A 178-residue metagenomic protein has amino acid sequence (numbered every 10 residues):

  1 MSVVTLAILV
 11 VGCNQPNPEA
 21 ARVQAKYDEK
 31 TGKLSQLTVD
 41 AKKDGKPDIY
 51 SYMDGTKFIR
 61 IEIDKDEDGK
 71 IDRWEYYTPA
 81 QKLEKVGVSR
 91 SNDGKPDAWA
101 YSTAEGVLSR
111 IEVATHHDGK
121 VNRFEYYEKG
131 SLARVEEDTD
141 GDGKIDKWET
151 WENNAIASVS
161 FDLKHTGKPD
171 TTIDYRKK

Functional and structural regions predicted by a protein language model:
M1-S2: Bacterial N-terminal signal peptides that target proteins for export
V10-G12: C-terminal motif of bacterial Sec signal peptides marking the signal peptidase cleavage site
N14-P16: Bacterial signal peptide processing site
E19-K43, Y50-S51, R60: Post-signal peptide N-terminal segment of mature Sec-exported envelope proteins
A25-E29, Y50-G55, W74-P79, W99-A104 (+3 more regions): Aromatic-rich beta-strand edge motifs centered on tyrosine
T31-L34, G55-I59, A80-K85, A104-R110 (+2 more regions): A short glycine-rich beta-turn/N-cap micro-motif
L37-A41, S51, I59-K65, E75 (+7 more regions): Calcium-binding motifs, dominated by EF-hand helix-loop-helix domains
K43-K46, E67-I71, N92-K95, H117-K120 (+2 more regions): Acidic, glycine-anchored loop motifs typical of Ca2+
